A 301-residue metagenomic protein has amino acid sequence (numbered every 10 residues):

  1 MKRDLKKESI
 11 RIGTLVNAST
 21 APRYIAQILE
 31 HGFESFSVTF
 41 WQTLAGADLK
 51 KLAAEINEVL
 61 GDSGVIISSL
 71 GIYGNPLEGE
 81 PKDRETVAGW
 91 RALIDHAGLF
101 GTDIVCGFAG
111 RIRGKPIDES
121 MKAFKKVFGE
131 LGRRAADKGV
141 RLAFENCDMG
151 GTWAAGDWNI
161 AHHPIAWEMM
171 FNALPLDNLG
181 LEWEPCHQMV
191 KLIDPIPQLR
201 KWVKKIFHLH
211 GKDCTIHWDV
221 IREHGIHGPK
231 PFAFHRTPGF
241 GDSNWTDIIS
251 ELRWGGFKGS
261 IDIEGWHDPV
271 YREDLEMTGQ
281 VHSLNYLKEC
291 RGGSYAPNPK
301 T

Functional and structural regions predicted by a protein language model:
M1-T14, A18-G32, G64, G101 (+1 more regions): Histidine-acidic metal/acid-base catalytic patches
A18-T20, F40-Q42, Y73-P76, A109-R113 (+4 more regions): Active-site-proximal loop/turn and secondary-structure-junction residues that shape catalytic pockets, frequently
P22, E30, G61-D62, G79-G180 (+4 more regions): Active-site acidic/histidine proton-transfer and metal-coordination neighborhood in alpha/beta enzyme cores
Q27, H31-L49, G71-P76: N-terminal substrate-binding region of glycoside hydrolase catalytic domains
S37, S69-G71, C106, A143 (+2 more regions): Conserved beta-strand positions in the central sheet of alpha/beta enzyme cores
S37-G61, R111-P116: Glycine-rich, proline-tolerant flexible connector loops at the mouths of alpha/beta enzymes
A53, F124, Q280-V281: Well-ordered, non-membrane alpha-helical segments in soluble/globular domains
E55-K82: Short hydrophobic interaction/assembly module
